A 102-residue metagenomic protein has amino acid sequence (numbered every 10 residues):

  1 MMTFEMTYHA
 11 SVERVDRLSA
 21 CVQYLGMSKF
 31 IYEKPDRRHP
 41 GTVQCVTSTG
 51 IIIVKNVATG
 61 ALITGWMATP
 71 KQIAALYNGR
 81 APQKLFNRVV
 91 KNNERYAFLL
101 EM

Functional and structural regions predicted by a protein language model:
M1-M102: Ribonuclease/tRNase effector modules and their secretory precursors
